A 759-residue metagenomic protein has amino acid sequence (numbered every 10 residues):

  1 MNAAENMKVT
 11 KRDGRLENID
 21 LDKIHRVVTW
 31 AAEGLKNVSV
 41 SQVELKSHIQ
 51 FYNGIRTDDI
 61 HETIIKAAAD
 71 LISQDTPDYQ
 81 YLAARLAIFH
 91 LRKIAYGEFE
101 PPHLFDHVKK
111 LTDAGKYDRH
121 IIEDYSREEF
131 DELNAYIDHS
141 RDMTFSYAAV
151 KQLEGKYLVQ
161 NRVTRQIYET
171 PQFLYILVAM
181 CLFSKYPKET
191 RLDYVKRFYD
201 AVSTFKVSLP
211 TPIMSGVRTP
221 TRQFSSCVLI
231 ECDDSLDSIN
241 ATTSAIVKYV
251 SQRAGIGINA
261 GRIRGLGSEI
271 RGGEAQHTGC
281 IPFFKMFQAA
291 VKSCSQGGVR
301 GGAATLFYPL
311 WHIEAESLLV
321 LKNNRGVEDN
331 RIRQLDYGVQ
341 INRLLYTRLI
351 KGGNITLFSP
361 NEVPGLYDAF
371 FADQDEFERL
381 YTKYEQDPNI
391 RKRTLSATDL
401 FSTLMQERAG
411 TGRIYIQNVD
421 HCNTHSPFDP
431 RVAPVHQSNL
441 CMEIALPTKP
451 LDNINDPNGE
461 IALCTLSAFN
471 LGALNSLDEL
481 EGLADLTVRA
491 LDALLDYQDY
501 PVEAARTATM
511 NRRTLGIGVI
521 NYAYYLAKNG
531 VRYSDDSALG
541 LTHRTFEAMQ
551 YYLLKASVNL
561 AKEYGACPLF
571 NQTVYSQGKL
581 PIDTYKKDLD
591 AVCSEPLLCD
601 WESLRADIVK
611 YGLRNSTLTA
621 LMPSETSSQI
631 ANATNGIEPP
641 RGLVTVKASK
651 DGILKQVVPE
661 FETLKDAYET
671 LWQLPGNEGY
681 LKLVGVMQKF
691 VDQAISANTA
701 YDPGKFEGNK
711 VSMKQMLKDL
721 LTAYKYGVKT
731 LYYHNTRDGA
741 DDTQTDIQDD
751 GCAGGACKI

Functional and structural regions predicted by a protein language model:
M1, Q744-I759: Acidic, low-complexity intrinsically disordered tails
M1-E5, R15, V38-I176, M180 (+1 more regions): Core nucleic-acid recognition elements
K46-S47, I65-A67, L82-F89, A201 (+13 more regions): A glycine-rich phosphate-binding loop feature that marks nucleotide/adenosyl-phosphate handling sites
Y79-T112, I341, C422-D452, L515 (+4 more regions): Terminal amphipathic helices with adjacent charged low-complexity linkers/tails
S126-Q152, H436, M442-T448, L491 (+5 more regions): Catalytic alpha/beta core of large soluble enzyme barrels
V159, Q166, F173-R191, V195 (+10 more regions): Function-dense linear segments that define catalytic or interfacial modules in macromolecule-processing proteins
A201, A484-R506, M510, R532-S624 (+1 more regions): Internal maturation/activation junctions in enzymes
V320, D329, R333-T411, V419: Polar, glycine-rich mid-to-C-terminal structural blocks that act as macromolecule-binding/assembly scaffolds
